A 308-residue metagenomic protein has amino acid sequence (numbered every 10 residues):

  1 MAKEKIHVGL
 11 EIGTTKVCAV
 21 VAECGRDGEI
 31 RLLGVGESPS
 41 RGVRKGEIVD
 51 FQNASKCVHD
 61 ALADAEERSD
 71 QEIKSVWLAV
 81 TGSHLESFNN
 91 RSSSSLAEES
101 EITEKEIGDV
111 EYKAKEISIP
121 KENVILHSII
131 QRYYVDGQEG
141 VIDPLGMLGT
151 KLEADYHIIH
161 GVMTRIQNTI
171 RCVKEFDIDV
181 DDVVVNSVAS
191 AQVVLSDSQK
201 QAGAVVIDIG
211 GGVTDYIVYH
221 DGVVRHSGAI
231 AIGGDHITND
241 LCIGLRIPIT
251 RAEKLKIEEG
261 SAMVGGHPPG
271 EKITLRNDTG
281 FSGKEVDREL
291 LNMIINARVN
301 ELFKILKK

Functional and structural regions predicted by a protein language model:
M1-K16, V20-V206, V223-R225, G234 (+1 more regions): Nucleotide/phosphate-binding catalytic cleft detector across ATP-hydrolyzing and phosphate-transferring enzymes
D215-I217: A structural feature that tracks compact, well-ordered secondary-structure segments with a strong bias toward
H220: A cytosolic small-molecule/anion-sensing beta-strand core signal
V299: C-terminal catalytic subdomain
K307-K308: ATP-binding/phosphotransfer module of carbohydrate and carboxylate kinases, centering on a glycine-rich
